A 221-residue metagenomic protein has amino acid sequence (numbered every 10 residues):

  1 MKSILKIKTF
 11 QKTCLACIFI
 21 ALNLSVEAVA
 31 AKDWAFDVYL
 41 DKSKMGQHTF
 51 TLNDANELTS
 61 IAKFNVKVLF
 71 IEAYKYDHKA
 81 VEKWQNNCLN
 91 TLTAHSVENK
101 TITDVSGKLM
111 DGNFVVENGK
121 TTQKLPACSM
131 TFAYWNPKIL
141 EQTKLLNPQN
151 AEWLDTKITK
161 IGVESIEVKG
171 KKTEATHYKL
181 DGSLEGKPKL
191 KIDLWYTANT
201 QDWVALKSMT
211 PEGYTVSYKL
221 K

Functional and structural regions predicted by a protein language model:
K2-L15: Bacterial N-terminal signal peptides that target proteins for export
T13-N23: Bacterial N-terminal signal peptides
V29-D111, F132-K221: Acidic, serine/threonine-rich low-complexity disordered tracts
F114-M130: Acidic/charged, solvent-exposed loop-and-adjacent secondary-structure segments enriched in E/D, K/R, S/T, and G/P
